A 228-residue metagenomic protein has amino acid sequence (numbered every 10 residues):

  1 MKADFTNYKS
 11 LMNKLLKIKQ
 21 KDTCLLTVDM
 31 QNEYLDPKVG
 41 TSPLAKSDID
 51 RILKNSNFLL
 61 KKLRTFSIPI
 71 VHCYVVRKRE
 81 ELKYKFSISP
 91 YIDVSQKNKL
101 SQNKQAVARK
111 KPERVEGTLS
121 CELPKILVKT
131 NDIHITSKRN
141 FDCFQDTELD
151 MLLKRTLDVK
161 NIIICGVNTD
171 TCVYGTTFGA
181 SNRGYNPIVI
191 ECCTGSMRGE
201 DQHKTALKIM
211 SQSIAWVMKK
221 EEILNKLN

Functional and structural regions predicted by a protein language model:
M1-C24, K61, T65-F66, P90-N228: Active-site-adjacent betaalpha module
K21, V39-L63, S67-V75: A short alpha/beta connector and helix-capping loop motif
C24-Y34: Acidic-leg catalytic submotif of subtilisin-like serine proteases
Q31, P43-I49, I163-D170: Short, glycine-rich nucleotide/cofactor-binding loops
E33, K78, G195-S196: Active-site loop signature of alpha/beta-hydrolase-fold enzymes
D36-L44, K85-S87, A180: Surface-exposed, active-site-proximal loop segments in enzymatic domains
V71-S101: A basic- and aromatic-enriched beta-loop-alpha substructure that forms the phosphate/nucleotide- and DNA/RNA-contacting
